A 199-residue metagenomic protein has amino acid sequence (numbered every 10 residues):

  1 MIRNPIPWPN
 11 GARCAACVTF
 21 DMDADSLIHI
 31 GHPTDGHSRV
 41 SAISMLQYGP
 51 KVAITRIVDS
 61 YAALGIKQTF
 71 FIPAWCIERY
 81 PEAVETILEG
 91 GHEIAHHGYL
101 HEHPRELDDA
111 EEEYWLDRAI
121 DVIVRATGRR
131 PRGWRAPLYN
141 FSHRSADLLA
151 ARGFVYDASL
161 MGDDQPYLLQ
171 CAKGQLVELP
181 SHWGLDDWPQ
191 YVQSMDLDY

Functional and structural regions predicted by a protein language model:
M1-G133, L138-G184: Catalytic alpha-helical scaffold of carbohydrate-active enzymes acting on polysaccharides/glycoconjugates
H182-Y199: Catalytic grooves of carbohydrate-active enzymes
